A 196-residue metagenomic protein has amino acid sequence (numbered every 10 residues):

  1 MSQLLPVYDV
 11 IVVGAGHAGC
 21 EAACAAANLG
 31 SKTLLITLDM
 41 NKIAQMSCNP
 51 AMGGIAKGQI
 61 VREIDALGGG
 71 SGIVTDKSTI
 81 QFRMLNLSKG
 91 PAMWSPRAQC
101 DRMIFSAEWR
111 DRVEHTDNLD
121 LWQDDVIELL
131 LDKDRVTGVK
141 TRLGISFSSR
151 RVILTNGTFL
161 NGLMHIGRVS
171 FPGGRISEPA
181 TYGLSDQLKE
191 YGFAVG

Functional and structural regions predicted by a protein language model:
Q3, V7, C24-E128, D132 (+5 more regions): Conserved N-terminal/central alpha/beta ligand/cofactor-binding core
L4-A18: Beta1/beta-strand and adjacent pyrophosphate-binding region of the FAD-binding site in flavoprotein oxidoreductases
D9, T137, R150: Conserved acidic residues
V12, A23-A26, V136: Conserved phosphate-binding elements of NTP-dependent enzyme cores
V13, L154-T155: Redox-cofactor binding/interface segments in oxidoreductases and associated redox assembly factors
G138-R142: Short beta-strand segments that buttress and anchor functional surface loops
